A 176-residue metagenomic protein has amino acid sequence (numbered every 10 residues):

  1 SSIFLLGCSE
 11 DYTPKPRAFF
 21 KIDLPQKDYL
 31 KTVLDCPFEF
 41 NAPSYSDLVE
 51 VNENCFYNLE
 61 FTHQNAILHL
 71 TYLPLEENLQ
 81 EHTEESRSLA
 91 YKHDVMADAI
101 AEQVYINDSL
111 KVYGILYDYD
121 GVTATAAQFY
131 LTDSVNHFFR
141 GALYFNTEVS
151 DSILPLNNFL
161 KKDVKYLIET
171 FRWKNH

Functional and structural regions predicted by a protein language model:
F4-G7: C-terminal motif of bacterial Sec signal peptides marking the signal peptidase cleavage site
S9-K15: Bacterial lipoprotein signal-peptidase II cleavage site
P16-C36: Post-signal peptide N-terminal segment of mature Sec-exported envelope proteins
Y29-D35, L59-F61, Y105, Y117-Y119: Short acidic-hydrophobic surface loop/beta-edge motif
V33-S88: Secretory pathway targeting signatures of secreted, lumenal, and periplasmic proteins
N41-V51, K92-N107: Short secondary-structure junctions
Q103-H176: Short, well-structured beta-strand
